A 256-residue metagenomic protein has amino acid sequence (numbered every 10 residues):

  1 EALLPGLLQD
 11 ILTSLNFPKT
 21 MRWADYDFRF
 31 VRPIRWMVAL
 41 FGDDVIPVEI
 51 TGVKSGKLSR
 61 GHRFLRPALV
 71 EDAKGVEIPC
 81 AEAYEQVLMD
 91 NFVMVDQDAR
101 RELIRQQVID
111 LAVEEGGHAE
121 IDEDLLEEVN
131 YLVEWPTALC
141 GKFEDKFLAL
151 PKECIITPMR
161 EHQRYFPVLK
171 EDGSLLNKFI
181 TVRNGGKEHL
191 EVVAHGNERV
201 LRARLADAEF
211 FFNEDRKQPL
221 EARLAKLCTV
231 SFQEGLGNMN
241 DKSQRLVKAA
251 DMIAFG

Functional and structural regions predicted by a protein language model:
E1-L148, I155: Long, basic N-terminal domains or extensions that often function in RNA/ssDNA interaction or organelle/cellular
F28, G42-I46, G52-S55, E171-G173 (+3 more regions): Short, glycine-/Ser/Thr-/acidic-enriched flexible segments
Q107-L111, K226, A249-M252: A general alpha-helix detector
E115-E120, F212, I253-G256: Inter-helical turn/loop segments and adjacent helix faces that build the functional surface of alpha-helical bundle
E120-Q244: Catalytic nucleotidyl-transfer cores of nucleotide-processing enzymes
S243-G256: Histidine- and acidic-residue-rich, metal-dependent catalytic cores
